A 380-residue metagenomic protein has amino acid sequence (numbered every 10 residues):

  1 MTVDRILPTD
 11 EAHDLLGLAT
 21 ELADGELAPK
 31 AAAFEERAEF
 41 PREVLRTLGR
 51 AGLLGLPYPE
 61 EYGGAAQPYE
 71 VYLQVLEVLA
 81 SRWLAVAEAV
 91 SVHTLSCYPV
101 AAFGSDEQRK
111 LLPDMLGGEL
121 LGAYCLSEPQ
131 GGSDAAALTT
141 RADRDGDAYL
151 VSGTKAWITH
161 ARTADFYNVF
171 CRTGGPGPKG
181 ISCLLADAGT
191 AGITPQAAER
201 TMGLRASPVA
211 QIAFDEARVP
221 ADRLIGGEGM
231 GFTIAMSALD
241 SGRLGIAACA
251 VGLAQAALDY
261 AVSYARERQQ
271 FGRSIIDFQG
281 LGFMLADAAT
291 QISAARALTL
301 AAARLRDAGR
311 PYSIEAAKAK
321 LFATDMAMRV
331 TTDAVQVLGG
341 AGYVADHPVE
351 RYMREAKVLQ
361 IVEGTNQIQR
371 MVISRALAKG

Functional and structural regions predicted by a protein language model:
M1-R82, V86, F103, G118 (+3 more regions): Alpha-helical interface subdomain recognition
L84-D106, G132-A135, A148: N-terminal glycine-rich flavin-associated loop
M115, Q130-S133, W157-H160, R172-G175 (+1 more regions): Short Gly/Pro-enriched turn/cap motifs at secondary-structure boundaries
G118-L126: A short, Trp-centered hydrophobic/proline-enriched beta-strand micro-motif
A137, G189-P220: Flexible, small-/acidic-enriched active-site or ligand-binding loops
T140-D143: A structural signal for short hydrophobic beta-strand segments in well-ordered beta-sheet cores
A148-P195: A short core secondary-structure module
I212-S237: A short, charged helix-loop
